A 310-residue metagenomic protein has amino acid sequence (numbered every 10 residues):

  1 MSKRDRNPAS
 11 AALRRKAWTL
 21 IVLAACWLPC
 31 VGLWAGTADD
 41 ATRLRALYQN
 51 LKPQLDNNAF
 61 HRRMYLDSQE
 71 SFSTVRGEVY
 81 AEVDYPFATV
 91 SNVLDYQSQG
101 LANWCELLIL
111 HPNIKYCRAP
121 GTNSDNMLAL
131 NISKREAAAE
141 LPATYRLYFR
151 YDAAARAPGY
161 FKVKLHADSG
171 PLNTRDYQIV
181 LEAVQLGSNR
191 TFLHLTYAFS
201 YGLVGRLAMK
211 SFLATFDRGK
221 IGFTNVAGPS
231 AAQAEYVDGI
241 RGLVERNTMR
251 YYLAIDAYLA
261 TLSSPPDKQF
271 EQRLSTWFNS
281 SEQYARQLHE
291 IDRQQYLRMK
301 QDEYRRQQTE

Functional and structural regions predicted by a protein language model:
M1-R15: N-terminal secretory signal peptides that target proteins for export/translocation
T19-C30: Bacterial N-terminal signal peptides
V31-A35: Sec/Tat signal peptide C-region and signal peptidase I cleavage site
G36-A59, M64-Y65, E70, Y80 (+2 more regions): Terminal "cap-and-tail" regions of soluble proteins that handle hydrophobic small molecules
L66-Y96, A119, G239-L243: Terminal, regulation- and interaction-focused segments at domain boundaries
T74, P112-T174, Q178, S200 (+2 more regions): Glycine-rich portal/gate segments that line the openings of hydrophobic small-molecule binding cavities
D84, R150-Y160, E182-F192: A short, structured loop/turn motif at beta-sheet edges
N92, Y96-G121: N-terminal segment of the mature soluble domain
